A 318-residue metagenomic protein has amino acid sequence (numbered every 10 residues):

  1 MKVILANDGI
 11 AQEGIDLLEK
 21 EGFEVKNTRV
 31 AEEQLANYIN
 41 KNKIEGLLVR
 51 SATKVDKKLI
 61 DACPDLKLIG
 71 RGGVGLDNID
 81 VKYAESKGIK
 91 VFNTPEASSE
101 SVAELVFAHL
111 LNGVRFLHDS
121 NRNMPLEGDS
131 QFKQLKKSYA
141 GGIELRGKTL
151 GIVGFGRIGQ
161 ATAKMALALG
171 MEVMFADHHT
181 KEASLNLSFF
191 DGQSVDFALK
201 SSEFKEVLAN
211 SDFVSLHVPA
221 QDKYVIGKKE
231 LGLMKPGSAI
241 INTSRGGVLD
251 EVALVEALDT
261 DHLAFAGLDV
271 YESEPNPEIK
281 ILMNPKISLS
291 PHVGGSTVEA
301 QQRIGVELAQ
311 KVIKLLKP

Functional and structural regions predicted by a protein language model:
M1-F92, E206-A209, G227-L233: An N-terminal-biased, well-structured beta-alpha scaffold segment characteristic of Rossmann-like dinucleotide-binding
N7, G151-G154: Conserved N-terminal Rossmann-fold NAD(P)-binding element of oxidoreductases
R29, D177-H179: N-terminal Rossmann-fold cofactor-binding loop
N40, V55-K58, H179-I279: Rossmann-like adenosine-cofactor binding region
E85-A97, P236-A239, E256-E272, L282-G294: Rossmann-fold dehydrogenase core element
K87, P95-T149: Phosphate-binding beta-alpha-beta segment of Rossmann-like dinucleotide-binding domains, i.e., the NAD(P)
I158: Hydrophobic/small residue at the entry helix of a nucleotide-binding pocket
V270, E274-E278, M283-V312, L316: Adenosine-phosphate binding glycine-rich loop
